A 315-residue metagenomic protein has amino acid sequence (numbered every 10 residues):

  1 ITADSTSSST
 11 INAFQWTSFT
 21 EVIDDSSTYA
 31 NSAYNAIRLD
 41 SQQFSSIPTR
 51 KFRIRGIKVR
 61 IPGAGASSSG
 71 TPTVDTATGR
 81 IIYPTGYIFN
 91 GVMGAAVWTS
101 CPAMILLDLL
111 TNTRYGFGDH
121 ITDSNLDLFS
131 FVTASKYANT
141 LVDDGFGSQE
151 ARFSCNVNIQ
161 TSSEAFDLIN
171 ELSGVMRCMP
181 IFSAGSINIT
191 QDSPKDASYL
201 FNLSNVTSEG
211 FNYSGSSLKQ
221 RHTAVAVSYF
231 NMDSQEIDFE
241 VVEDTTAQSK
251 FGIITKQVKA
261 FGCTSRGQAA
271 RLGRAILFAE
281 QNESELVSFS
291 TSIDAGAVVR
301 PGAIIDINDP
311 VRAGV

Functional and structural regions predicted by a protein language model:
I1-E171, S183, K250, T255-A269: Polar, S/T/G-rich
T20-T28, T71-T73, N156, T190-F261: Surface-exposed, non-catalytic interaction/assembly patches
G118, P180-A184, I237, G314: Acidic/polar loop patches that form or flank catalytic/metal-binding clefts of enzymes that bind anionic ligands
S124-V132, A226-I293, A297-P301: Charged, gly/pro-rich, cysteine-poor intrinsically disordered low-complexity regions
V157-T161, F182-A184, Q191-S193, Y229-N231 (+3 more regions): Active-site proximal loops enriched in glycine and acidic residues that flank catalytic Cys/His/Asp and coordinate
S173-I189: Short, well-structured beta-strand/strand-turn elements
A297-V315: Ser/Thr/Gly-rich low-complexity blocks that favor extended beta-strand/coil architectures
